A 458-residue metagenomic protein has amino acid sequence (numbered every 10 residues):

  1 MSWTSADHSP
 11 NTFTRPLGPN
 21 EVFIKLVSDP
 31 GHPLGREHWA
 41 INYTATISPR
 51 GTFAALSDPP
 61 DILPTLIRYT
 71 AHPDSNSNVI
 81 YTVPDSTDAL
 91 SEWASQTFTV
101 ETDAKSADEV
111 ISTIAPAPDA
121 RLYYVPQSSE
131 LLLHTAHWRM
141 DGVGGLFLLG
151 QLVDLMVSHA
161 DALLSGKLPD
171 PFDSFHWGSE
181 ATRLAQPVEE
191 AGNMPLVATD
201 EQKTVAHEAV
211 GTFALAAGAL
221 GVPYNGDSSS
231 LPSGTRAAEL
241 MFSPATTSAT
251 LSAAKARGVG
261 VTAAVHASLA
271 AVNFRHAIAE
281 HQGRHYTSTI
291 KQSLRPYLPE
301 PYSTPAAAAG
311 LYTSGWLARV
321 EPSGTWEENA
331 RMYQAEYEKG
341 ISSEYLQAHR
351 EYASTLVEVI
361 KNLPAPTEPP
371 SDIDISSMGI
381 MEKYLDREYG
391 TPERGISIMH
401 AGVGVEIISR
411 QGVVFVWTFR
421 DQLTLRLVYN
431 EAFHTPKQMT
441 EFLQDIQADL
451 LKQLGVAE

Functional and structural regions predicted by a protein language model:
M1-Q186, T262-A263, A267-R275, H281 (+1 more regions): Non-catalytic N-terminal regions of enzymes
D161-G221: Secretion/export-associated helical scaffolds and adjacent low-complexity Pro/Gly/Ser/Thr-rich regions
V197-V259: Flexible, P/S/T/G-rich "lid" or insertion loops adjacent to the active sites of thioester-utilizing
S248, A308-D386: Helical lid/core segments from catalytic subdomains that handle acyl or acyl-like groups
G283-I290: Short, positively charged interaction helices/loops
I290-G315: Extended charged low-complexity segments that act as oligomerization/scaffolding linkers
Q292, S377, L427-E431: Active-site proximal loops enriched in glycine and acidic residues that flank catalytic Cys/His/Asp and coordinate
